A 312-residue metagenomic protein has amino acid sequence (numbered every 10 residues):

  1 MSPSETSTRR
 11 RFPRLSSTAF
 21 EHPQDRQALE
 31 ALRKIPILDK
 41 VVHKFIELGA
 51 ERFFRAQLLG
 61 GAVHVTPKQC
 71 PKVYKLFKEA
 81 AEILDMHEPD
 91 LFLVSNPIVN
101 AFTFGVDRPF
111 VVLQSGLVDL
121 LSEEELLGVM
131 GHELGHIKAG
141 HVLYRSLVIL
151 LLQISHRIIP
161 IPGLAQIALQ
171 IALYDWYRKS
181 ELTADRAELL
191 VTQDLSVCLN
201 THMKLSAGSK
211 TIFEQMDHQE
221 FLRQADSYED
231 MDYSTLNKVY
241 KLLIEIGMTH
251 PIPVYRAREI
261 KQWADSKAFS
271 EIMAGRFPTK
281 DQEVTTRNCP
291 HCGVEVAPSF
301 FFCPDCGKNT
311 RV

Functional and structural regions predicted by a protein language model:
M1-D107, I171, Y177, S209 (+1 more regions): Hydrophobic or amphipathic, alpha-helical segments that drive membrane association/targeting
K68-Y74, A80-M86, A165-D230, D265 (+1 more regions): Short helix/loop segments within enzyme catalytic domains that coordinate or immediately flank catalytic cofactors
F77, L113, A184, I252: Residue-level signature of catalytic and energy-coupling elements of molecular machines, predominantly ATP/GTP-dependent
L113-G128, D175-R178: Short pre-active-site segment immediately N-terminal to the catalytic Zn-binding motif
L121, M130-A139, T183, A187: Active-site His/Glu-centered metal-binding helix of metallohydrolases
L134-Q153: Catalytic Zn2+-binding segment of zinc metalloproteases
V148-I167, Y174, R178: A structural motif
T201-F302: Pan-zinc metallopeptidase signature
